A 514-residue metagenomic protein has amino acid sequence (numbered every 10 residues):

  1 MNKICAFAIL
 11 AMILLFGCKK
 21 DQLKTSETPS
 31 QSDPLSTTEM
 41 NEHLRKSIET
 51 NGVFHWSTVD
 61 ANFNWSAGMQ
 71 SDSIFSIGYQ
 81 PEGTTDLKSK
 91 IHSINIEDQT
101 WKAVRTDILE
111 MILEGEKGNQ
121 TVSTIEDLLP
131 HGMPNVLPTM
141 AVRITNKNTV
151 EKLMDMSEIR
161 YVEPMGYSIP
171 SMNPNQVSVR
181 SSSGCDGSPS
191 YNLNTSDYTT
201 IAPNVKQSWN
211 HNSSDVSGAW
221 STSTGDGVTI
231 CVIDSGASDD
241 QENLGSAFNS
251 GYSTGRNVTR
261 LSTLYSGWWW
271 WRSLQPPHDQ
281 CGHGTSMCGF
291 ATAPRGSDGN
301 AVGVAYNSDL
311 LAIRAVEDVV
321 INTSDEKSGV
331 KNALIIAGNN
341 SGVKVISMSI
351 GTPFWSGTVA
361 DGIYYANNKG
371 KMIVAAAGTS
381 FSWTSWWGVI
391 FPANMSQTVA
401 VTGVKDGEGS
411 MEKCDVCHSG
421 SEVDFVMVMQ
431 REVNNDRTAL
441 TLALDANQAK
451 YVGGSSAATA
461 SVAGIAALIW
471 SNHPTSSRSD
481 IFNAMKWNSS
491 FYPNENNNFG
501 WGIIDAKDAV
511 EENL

Functional and structural regions predicted by a protein language model:
M1-I48: Bacterial Sec-dependent N-terminal signal peptides
D60-E151: Post-signal peptide N-terminal segment of secreted/secretory-pathway proteins
T121-N204: Autoinhibitory propeptides
G166-P170, S235-D239, V316-V319, G351-W355 (+4 more regions): Solvent-exposed loop/turn segments at secondary-structure junctions within structured extracellular/periplasmic domains
S188-V345, G407, N434-T441, D445-A446 (+2 more regions): Active-site core segment of subtilase-fold serine proteases
G218-G225, D279, V302-A305, N322-S347 (+3 more regions): Mature extracellular/periplasmic domains of secretome proteins
D234, I390-T475, D508: Extracellular S/T/G-rich loop segment that most often corresponds to the catalytic His/Ser-adjacent loop
G338-I350, T398, S471-L514: C-terminal subdomain of the subtilisin-like protease fold in secreted/lumenal serine endopeptidases
